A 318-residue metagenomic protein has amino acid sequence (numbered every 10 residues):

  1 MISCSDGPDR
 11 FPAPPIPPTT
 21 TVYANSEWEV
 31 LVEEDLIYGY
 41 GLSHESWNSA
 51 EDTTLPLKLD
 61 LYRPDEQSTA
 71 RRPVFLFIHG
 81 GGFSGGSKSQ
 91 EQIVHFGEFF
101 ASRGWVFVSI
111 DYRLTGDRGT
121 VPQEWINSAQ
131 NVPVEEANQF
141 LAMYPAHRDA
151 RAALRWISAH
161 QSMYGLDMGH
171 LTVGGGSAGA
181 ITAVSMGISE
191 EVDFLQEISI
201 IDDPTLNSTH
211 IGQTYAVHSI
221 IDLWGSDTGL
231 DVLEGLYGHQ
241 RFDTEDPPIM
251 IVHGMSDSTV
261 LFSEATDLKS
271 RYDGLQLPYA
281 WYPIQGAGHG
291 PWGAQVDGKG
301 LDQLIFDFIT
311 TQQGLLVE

Functional and structural regions predicted by a protein language model:
A13-A70: N-terminal cap/lid segment of alpha/beta-hydrolase-fold proteins
A70-G82: Short beta-strand element of the alpha/beta-hydrolase
S89-S109: Short amphipathic alpha-helix adjacent to the substrate-entry channel of hydrolases
E124-S162: Alpha/beta-hydrolase active-site loop
R148, A152-R241: Primarily recognizes the serine-hydrolase "nucleophile elbow" in alpha/beta-hydrolase and SGNH/GDSL folds
E245, I251-H253, D257: Short beta-strand/loop motif that positions the catalytic acidic residue of the alpha/beta-hydrolase fold
S258-E264: Conserved alpha/beta-hydrolase "acid-adjacent" motif
T266-K269, D273-E318: C-terminal catalytic histidine-bearing segment of alpha/beta-hydrolase fold enzymes
